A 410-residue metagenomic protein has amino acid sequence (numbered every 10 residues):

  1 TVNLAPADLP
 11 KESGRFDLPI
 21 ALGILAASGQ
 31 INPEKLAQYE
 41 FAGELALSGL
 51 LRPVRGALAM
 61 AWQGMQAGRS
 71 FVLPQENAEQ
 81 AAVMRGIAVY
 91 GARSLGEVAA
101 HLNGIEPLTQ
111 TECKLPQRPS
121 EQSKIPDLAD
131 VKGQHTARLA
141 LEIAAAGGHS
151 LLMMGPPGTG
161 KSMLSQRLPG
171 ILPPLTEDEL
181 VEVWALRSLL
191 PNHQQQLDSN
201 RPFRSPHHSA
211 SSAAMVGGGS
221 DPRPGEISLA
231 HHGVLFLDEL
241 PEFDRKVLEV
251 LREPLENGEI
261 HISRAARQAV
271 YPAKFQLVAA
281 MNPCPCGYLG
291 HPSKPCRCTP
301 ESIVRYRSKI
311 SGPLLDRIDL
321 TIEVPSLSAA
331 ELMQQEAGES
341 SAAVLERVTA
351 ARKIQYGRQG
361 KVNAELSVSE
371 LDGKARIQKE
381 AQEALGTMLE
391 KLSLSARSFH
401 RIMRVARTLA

Functional and structural regions predicted by a protein language model:
T1-L152, P156-T159, S263: Peripheral, non-AAA+ core regions of ATP-driven protein-machinery
N3-E12, P222, R245-A410: Basic, amphipathic alpha-helical bundle interface domains used for macromolecular binding and assembly
E44, M153, L168, L237 (+1 more regions): Hydrophobic anchor at the beta1->P-loop junction of P-loop NTPases
L47, L235-F236, E242-F243, A329: Residues immediately C-terminal
E106-I143, G147, L175-I227: P-loop NTPase nucleotide-binding/switch module
L152-Q195, N257: Walker A/P-loop
H232, D238-L240, V250: Walker B catalytic acidic pair
